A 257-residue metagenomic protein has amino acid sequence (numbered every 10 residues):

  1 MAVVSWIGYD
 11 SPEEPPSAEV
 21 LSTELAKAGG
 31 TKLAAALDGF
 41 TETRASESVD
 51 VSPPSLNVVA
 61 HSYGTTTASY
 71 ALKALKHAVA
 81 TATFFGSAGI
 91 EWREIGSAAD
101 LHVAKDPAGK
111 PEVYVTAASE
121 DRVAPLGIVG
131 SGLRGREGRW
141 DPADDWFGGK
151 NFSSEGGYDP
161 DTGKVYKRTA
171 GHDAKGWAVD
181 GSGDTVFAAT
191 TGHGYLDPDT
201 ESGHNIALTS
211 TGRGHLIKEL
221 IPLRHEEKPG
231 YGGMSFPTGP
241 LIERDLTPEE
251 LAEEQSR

Functional and structural regions predicted by a protein language model:
M1-P54, A74-R257: Lipolytic serine-hydrolase domain surface
V59-A68: Gly/Ala-rich beta-loop-alpha elbow adjacent to hydrolase catalytic centers
S69-K73: Short, hydrophobic alpha-helix immediately C-terminal to the catalytic nucleophile
